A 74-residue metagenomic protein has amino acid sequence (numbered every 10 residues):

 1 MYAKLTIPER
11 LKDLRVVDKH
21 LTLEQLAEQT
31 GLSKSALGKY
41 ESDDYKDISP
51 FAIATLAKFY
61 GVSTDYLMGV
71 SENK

Functional and structural regions predicted by a protein language model:
M1, L5, K39, M68-K74: Short, charged recognition helix plus adjacent turn of helix-turn-helix-like nucleic-acid-binding domains
M1-H20: A short, Lys/Arg-rich alpha-helix, primarily the initiator
K12-D13, E24, A54: Residues within the helices of the helix-turn-helix
R15, A27, A57: The alpha-helix within a helix-turn-helix
H20-Y40, D44: Short alpha-helical DNA-recognition segment
A36, D47, Y66: Residues in the helix-turn-helix
F51-Y66: DNA major-groove recognition helix of helix-turn-helix/homeodomain DNA-binding modules
